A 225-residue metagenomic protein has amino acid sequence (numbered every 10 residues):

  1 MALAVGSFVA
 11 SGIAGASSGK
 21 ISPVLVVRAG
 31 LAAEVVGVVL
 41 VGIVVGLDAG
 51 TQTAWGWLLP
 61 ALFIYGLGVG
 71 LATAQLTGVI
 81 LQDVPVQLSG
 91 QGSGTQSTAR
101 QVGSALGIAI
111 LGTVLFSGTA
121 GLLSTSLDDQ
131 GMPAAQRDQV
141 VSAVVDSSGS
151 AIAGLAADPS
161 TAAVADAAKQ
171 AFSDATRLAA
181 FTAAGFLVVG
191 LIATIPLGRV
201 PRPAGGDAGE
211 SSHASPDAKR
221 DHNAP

Functional and structural regions predicted by a protein language model:
M1-Q91, D207, H222: Transmembrane core module of solute transporters
A10-I13, L58-V140, L178, T182-L187 (+1 more regions): Small-residue-rich alpha-helical segments with characteristic i,i+4
A16-K20, G46-G50, F116-T125, G198-G206: Transmembrane helix-loop junctions in multipass membrane proteins, especially transporters and channels
G19, L67-V69, G78, Q139-P225: Transmembrane-helix exit segments and adjacent C-terminal regions of multi-pass membrane proteins
L25-R28, L106-I110, L155: Hydrophobic alpha-helical segments of membrane proteins
G30, V36, T77, T98 (+4 more regions): Compositionally biased, intrinsically disordered low-complexity segments enriched in polar/proline residues
V45-A54, T125-A135, A157-K169: Short helix-coil transition/hinge motifs at the ends and kinks of transmembrane helices, capturing the brief
A49-G50, S93, A105, M132 (+2 more regions): Short, surface-exposed linear patches
